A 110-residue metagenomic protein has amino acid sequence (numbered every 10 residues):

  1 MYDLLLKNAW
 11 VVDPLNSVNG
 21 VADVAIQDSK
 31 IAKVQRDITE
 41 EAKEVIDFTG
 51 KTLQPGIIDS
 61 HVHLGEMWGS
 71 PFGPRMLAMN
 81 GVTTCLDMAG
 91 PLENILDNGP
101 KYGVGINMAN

Functional and structural regions predicted by a protein language model:
M1, N16, D37, G69 (+2 more regions): Structural motif
M1-L5, W10-Q54: Histidine-rich, glycine-flanked metal-binding segment
P14, F48, S60-V62, M88: Generic detector of well-ordered alpha-helical packing
K43, G65, I95-D97: Short Asp/Glu-rich motifs
F48, L53, F72-N110: Divalent-metal coordination cores built from histidine and acidic residues
K51-F72: Di-metal (Zn2+ and/or Mg2+/Mn2+) metal-binding site signature of metallo-dependent hydrolases with the MBL/beta-CASP
